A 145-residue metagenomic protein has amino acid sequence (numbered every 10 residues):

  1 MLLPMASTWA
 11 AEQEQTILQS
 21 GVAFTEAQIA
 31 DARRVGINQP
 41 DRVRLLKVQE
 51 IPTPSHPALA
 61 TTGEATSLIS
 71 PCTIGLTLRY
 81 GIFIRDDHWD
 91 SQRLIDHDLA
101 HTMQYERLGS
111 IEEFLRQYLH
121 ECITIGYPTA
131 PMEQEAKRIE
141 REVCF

Functional and structural regions predicted by a protein language model:
M1-E12, H101: N-terminal targeting leaders of exported, membrane, and organelle-targeted proteins
S7-D41, K47-T53, A58-T77, I84-D86 (+1 more regions): Metalloprotease/metallohydrolase-associated module, dominated by Zn2+-dependent proteases
R44, I82-F83, M103-Q104: Residues embedded in well-ordered beta-strands within globular domains across many folds
D87-Q104: Short alpha-helix carrying the canonical HExxH Zn2+-binding catalytic motif
